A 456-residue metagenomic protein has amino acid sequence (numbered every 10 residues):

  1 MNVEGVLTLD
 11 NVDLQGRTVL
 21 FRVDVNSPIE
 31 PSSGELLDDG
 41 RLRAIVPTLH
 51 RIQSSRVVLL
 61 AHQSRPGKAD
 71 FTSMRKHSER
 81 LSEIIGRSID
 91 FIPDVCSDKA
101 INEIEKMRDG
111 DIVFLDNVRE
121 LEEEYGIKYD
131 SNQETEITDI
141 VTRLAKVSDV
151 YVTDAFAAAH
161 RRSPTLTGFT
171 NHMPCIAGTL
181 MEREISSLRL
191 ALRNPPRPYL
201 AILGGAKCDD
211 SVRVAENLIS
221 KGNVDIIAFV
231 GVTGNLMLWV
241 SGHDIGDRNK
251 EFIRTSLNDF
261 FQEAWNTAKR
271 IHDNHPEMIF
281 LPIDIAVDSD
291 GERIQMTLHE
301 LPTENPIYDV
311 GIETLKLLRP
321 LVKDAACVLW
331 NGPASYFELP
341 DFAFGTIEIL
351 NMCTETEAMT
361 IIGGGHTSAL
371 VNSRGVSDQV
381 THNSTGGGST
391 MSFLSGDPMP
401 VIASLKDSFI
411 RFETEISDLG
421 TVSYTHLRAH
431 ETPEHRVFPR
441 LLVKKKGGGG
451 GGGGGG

Functional and structural regions predicted by a protein language model:
M1-T421: Active-site loop-to-helix "anion-binding N-cap" substructures in soluble metabolic enzymes
V310, T425-H426, R440: Intrinsically disordered, low-complexity regions enriched in small/polar residues
T425-E434, G449-G456: Conserved small/polar residues in nucleotide/adenosyl-binding loops
L442-K445: Short, C-terminally biased terminal segments at protein or domain edges
